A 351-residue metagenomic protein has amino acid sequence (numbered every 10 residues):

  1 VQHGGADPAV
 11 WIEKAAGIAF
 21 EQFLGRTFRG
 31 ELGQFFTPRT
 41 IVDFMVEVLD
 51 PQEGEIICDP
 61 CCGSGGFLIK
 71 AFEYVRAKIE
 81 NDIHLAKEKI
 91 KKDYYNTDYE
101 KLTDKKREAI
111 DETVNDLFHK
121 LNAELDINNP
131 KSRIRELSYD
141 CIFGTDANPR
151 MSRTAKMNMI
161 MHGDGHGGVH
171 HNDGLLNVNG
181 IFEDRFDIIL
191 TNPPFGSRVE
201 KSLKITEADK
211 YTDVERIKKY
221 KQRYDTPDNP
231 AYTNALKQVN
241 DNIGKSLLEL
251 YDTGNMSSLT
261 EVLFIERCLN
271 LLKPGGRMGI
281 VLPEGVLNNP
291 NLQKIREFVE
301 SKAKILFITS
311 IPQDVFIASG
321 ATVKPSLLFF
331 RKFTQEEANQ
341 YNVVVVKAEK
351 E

Functional and structural regions predicted by a protein language model:
V1-G25: Long recognition/docking surfaces used for binding and targeting
A9, E13, F35-R39, S258: Conserved phosphate/pyrophosphate-binding and hydrolysis machinery centered on Walker-type P-loop NTPases, extending
E13-G17, E21, R39, D43 (+3 more regions): Non-catalytic, well-ordered alpha-helical scaffold segments
A15-Q22, P51, L125-P130, V239-D241: Active-site-adjacent bridging/hinge elements
F28-F36: Dynamic helix-loop-helix/coil hinge segments at AAA+ ATPase domain boundaries and subdomain interfaces
R29-G30, L137-I142, L248-Y251, I280: Glycine- and acidic
F35-T191, F195-D213, L282-E284, I295 (+1 more regions): Conserved S-adenosyl-L-methionine
N177, E183, D187-E351: A conserved structural/catalytic subdomain of Rossmann-like adenosyl-cofactor enzymes
